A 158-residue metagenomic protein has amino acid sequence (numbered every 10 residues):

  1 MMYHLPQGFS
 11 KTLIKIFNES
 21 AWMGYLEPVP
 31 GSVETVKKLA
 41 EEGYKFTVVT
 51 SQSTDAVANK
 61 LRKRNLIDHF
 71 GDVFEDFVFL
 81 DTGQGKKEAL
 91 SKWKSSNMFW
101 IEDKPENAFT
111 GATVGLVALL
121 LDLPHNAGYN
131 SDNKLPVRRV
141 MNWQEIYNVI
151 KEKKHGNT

Functional and structural regions predicted by a protein language model:
M1-E34: Metal-dependent phosphoesterase signature
T12-I16, E41-Y44, G85-E88: A short alpha-helix capping/helix-coil boundary motif
M23-E27, S32-K63: Substrate-recognition element of Asp-dependent hydrolases with the DxDx(T/V) motif
K38-E42, D68, D72, T113 (+1 more regions): Secondary-structure boundary motif
K45-T47, D76, F99, V117-L119: A structural signal for isolated positions on well-ordered beta-strands in alpha/beta enzyme cores
S51-F99, P105-F109: Substrate-recognition "cap/lid" segment bordering the active-site pocket of phosphatases
K87-K94, M98, K104-T158: Asp-based, Mg2+/Mn2+-dependent phosphohydrolase catalytic module
